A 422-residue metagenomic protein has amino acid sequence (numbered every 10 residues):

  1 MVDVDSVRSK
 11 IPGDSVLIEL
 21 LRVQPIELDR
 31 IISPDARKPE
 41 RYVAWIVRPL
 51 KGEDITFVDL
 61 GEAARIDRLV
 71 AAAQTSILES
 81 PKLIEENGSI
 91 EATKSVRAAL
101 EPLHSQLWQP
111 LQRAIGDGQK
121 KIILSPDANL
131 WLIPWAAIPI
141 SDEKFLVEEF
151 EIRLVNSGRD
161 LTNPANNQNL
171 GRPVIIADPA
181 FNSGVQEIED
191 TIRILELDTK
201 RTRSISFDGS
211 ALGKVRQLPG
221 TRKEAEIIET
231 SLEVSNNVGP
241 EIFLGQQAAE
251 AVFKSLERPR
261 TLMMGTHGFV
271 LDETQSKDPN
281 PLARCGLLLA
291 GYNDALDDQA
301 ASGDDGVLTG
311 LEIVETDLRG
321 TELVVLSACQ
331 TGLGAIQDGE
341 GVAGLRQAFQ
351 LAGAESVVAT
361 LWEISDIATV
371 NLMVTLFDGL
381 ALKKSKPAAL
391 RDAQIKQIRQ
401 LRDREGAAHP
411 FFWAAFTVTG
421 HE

Functional and structural regions predicted by a protein language model:
M1-E422: Catalytic cores of enzymes
